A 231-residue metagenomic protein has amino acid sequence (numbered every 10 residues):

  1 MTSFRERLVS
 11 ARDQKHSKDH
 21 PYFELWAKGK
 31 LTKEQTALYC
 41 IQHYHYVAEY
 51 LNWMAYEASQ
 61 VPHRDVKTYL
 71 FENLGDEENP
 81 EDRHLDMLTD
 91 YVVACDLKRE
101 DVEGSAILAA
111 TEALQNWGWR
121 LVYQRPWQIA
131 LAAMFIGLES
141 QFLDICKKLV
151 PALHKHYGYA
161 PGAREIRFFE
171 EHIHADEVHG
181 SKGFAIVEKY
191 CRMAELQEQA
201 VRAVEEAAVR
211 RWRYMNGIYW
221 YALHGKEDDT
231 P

Functional and structural regions predicted by a protein language model:
M1-P231: Non-heme di-metal
